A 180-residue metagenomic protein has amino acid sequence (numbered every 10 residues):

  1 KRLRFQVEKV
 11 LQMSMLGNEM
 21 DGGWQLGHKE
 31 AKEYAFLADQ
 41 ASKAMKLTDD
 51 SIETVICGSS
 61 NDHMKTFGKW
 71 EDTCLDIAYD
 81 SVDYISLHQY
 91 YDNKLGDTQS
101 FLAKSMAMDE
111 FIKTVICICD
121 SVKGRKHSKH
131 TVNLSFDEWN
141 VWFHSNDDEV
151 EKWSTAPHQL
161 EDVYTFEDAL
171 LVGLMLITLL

Functional and structural regions predicted by a protein language model:
K1-M15, M20-W24, H28-K32, A44 (+1 more regions): A conserved hydrophobic secondary-structure block that centers on an alpha-helix together with its immediately flanking
E30-T178: Noncatalytic carbohydrate-binding groove/subsite architecture in carbohydrate-active enzymes
